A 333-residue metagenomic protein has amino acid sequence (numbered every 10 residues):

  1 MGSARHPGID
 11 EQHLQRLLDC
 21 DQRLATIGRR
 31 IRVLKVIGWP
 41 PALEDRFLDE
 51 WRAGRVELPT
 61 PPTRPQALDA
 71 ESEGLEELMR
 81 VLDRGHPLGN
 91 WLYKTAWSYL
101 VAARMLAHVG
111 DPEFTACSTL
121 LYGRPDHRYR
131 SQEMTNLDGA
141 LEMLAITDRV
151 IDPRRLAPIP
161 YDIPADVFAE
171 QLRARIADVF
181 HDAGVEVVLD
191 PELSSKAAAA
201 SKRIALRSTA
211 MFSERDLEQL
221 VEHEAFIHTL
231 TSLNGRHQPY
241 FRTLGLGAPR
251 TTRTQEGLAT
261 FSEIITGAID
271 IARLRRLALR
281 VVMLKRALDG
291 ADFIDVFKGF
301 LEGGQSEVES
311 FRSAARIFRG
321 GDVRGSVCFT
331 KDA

Functional and structural regions predicted by a protein language model:
M1-D138: N-terminal low-structure segments adjacent to metalloprotease catalytic domains across cellular compartments
R55, R215, L230-Q255: Post-HEXXH active-site segment of zinc metalloproteases
L82-F212: Contiguous, non-catalytic segments that form substrate-binding/exosite surfaces or channel walls
R104-A107, A177, F226, L230-G235 (+3 more regions): Hydrophobic/aromatic-lined pockets within catalytic cores
A197-R203, L230-G235, E309-A314: Active-site-adjacent bridging/hinge elements
D216-L230: Short alpha-helix carrying the canonical HExxH Zn2+-binding catalytic motif
G245-L284: Post-HExxH zinc-binding segment in Zn-dependent metallohydrolases
R273-A333: Conserved alpha-helical "signature site" that marks functionally important helical segments or helix/loop junctions
